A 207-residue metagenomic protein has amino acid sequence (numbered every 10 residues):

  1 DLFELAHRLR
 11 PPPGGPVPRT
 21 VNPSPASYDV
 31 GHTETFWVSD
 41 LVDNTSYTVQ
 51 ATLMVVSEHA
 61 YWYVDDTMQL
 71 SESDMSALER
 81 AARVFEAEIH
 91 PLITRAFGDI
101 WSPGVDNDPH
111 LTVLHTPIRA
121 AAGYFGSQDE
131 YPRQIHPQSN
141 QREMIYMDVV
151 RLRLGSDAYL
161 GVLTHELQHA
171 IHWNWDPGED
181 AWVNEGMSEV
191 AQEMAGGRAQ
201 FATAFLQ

Functional and structural regions predicted by a protein language model:
D1-L53: N-terminal low-structure segments adjacent to metalloprotease catalytic domains across cellular compartments
V56-D180, N184-M187, A191, A195-Q207: Juxtacatalytic substrate-recognition/specificity segment
